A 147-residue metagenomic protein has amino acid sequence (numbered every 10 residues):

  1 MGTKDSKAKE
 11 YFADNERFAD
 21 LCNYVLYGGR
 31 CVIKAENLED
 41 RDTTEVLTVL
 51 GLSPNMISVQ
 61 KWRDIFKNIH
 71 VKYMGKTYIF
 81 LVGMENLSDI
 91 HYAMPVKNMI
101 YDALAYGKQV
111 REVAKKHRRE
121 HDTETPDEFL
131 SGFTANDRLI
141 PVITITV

Functional and structural regions predicted by a protein language model:
M1-V147: Accessory alpha/beta interaction modules
